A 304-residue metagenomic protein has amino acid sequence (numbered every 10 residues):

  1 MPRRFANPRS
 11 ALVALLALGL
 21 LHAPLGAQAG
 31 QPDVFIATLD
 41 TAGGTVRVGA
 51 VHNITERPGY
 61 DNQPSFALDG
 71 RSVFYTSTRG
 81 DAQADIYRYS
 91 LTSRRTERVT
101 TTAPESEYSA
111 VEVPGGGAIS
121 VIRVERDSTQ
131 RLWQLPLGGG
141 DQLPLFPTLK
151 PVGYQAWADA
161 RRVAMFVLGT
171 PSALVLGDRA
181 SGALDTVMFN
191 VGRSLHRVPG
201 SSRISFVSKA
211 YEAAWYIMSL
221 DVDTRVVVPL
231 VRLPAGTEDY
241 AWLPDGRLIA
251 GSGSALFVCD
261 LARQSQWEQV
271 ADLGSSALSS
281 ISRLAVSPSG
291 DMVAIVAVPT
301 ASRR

Functional and structural regions predicted by a protein language model:
M1-P2, A17, R57: Residue-level detector of alpha-helical transmembrane segments in integral membrane proteins
P2-V13: Bacterial N-terminal signal peptides that target proteins for export
A11-H22: Bacterial N-terminal signal peptides
A27-R304: Sequence signature of WD/YWTD-type beta-propeller architectures
